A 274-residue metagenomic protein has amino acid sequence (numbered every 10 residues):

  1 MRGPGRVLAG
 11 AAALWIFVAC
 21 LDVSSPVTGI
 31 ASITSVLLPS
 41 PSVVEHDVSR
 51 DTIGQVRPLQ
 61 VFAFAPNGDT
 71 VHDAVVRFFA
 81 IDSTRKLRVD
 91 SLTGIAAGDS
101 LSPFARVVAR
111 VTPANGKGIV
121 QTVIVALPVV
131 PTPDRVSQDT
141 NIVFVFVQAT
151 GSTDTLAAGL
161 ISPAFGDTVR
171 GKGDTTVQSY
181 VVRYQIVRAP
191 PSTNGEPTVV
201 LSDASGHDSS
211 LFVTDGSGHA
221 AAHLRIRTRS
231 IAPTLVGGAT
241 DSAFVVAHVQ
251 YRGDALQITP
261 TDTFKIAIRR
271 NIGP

Functional and structural regions predicted by a protein language model:
M1-G10: Bacterial N-terminal signal peptides that target proteins for export
I16-A19: C-terminal motif of bacterial Sec signal peptides marking the signal peptidase cleavage site
L21-P66, T70, R85-L92, F104-R183 (+5 more regions): Short S/T/G/P-enriched beta-strand
V75-F78, V182-Y184: Hydrophobic beta-strand segments
F79-T84: Charged, low-complexity amphipathic helices and coil/IDR segments
I95-L101: Solvent-exposed segments in extracellular or luminal domains encompassing
